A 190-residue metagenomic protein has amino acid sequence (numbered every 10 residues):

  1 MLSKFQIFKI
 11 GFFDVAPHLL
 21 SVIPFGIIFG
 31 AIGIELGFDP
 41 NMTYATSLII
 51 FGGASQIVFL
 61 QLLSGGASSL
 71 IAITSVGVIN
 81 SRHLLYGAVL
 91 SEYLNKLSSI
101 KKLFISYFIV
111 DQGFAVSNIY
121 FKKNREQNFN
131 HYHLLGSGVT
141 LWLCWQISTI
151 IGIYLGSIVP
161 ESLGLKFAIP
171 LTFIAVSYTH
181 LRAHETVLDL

Functional and structural regions predicted by a protein language model:
M1-I50, Q61-L70: Helix-loop-helix hairpins and the membrane-proximal interhelical loops of multi-pass alpha-helical transport proteins
F12-P17, N41-T46, G138, I158-S162 (+1 more regions): Short, amphipathic, aromatic/basic-enriched membrane-interface segments that mark the entry/exit of transmembrane
P24, I150, G164-V176: Hydrophobic alpha-helical segments embedded in the membrane of multi-pass proteins
I34-E35, S64, E92-Y93, I153 (+2 more regions): Transmembrane helix-loop junction
Y44, I57-G77, G87, S91: Early transmembrane hairpin of solute transport permeases
F51-I57: Perimembrane loop-to-helix junctions flanking transmembrane segments
I73-K166: Helix-loop-helix junctions within the multi-pass membrane cores of secondary transporters/permeases
H180-L190: Single conserved hydrophobic/aromatic residue that forms the stacking wall/gate of nucleotide- or nucleobase-binding
